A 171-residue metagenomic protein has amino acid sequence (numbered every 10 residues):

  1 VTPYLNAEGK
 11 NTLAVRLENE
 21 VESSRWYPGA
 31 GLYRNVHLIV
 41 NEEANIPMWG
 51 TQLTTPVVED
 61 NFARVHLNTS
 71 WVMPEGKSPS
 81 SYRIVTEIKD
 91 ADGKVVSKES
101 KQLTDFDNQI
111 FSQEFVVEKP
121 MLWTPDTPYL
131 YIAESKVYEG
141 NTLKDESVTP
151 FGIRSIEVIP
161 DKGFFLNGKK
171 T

Functional and structural regions predicted by a protein language model:
V1-T171: Secreted/periplasmic carbohydrate-active enzymes, especially glycoside hydrolases
